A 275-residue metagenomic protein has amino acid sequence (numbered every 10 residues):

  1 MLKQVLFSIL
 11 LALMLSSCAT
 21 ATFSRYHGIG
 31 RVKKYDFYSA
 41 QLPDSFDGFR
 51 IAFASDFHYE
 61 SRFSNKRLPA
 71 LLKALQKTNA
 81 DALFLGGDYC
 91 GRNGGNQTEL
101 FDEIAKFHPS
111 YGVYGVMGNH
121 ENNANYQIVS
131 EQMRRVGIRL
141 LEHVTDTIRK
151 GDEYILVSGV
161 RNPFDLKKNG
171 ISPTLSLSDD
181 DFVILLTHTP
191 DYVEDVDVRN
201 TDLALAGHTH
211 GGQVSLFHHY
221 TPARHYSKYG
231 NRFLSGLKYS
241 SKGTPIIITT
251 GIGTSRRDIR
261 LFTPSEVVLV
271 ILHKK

Functional and structural regions predicted by a protein language model:
M1-A54, S61: Acidic, histidine-bearing metal-coordination/catalytic regions of metal-dependent phosphoesterases
Y35-Y38, L175-F182, L186, N200 (+1 more regions): Extended recognition/assembly regions associated with phosphoester-bond processing machinery
Y38-A52, I138-R139, D146-G159, S178-D181 (+2 more regions): Beta-strand-turn-beta hairpins that frame and shape the catalytic cleft of phosphate-ester-processing enzymes
S45-R139: Membrane-embedded segments
A54-S55, A82-D88, G112-N119, L141-V144 (+3 more regions): Active-site neighborhood of phospho(di)ester-bond hydrolases with catalytic His/Asp-centered motifs
F57-Y59, Y89-R92, N119-N123, D146-I148 (+4 more regions): Solvent-exposed loop/turn segments at secondary-structure junctions within structured extracellular/periplasmic domains
A105, P190-V268: Conserved beta-sheet core of the metallophosphoesterase superfamily
S130-I138, V144, K150-D195, R199 (+1 more regions): Binuclear metal-dependent hydrolase catalytic cores centered on His/Asp/Glu-rich metal-binding motifs
